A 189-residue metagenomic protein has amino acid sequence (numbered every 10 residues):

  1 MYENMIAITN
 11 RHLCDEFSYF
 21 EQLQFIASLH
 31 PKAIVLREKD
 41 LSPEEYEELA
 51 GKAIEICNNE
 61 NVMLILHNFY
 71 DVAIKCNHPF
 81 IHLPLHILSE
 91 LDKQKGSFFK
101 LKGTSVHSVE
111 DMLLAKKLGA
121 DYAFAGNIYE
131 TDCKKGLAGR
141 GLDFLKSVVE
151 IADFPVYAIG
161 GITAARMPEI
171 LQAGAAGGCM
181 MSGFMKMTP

Functional and structural regions predicted by a protein language model:
Y2-F20, L101-V106: Active-site mouth loops of central-metabolism enzymes
N4-I6, K32-V35, M63-I65, P79-H82 (+4 more regions): Structural preference for beta-strand elements that scaffold enzyme active sites
A7, P84-Q94, Y122-G136, A164-P189: Glycine-rich phosphate-binding active-site loops on the catalytic face of alpha/beta enzymes
I8-H12, K39, F69, H86 (+4 more regions): Active-site beta-loop-alpha junctions enriched in small/polar residues
S18-A33, N59, F69, C76 (+3 more regions): Alpha/beta enzyme core
V35-E45, N127-K134: Glycine-rich, proline-tolerant flexible connector loops at the mouths of alpha/beta enzymes
E47-L66, L85-L88, D92-S108, A138-A164: Alpha-helix-loop-beta-strand connector modules within alpha/beta enzyme cores
C76-L83, E90, G103-E150, M187: Glycine/Thr-rich beta-alpha phosphate-binding loop at enzyme active sites
